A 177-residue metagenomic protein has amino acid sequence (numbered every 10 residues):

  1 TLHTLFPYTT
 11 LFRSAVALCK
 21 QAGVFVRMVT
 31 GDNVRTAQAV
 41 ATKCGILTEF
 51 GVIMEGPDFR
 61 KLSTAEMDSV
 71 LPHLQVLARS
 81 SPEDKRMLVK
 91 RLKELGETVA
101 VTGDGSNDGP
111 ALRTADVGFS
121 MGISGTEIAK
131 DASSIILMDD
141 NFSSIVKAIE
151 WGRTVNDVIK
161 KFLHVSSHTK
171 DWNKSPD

Functional and structural regions predicted by a protein language model:
T4-L11: Short, small-residue-biased leader/transition segments that mark boundaries at the very start of proteins
R13-V16, Q21-G23, N33-K43, E83-L88 (+1 more regions): Acidic, divalent-metal-coordinating active-site segment for phosphoryl/phosphodiester hydrolysis, typified by short
G23-R27, L74-V76: Short active-site oxyanion
T30: Active-site neighborhood of thiol-dependent amide/isopeptide-bond enzymes
C44, T48-V101, G105, A115 (+1 more regions): Membrane-embedded transport module
